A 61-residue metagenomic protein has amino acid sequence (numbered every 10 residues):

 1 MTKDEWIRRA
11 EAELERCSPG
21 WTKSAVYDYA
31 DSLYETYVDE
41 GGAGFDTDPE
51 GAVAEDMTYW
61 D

Functional and structural regions predicted by a protein language model:
M1-D61: C-terminal alpha-helical interaction appendages
